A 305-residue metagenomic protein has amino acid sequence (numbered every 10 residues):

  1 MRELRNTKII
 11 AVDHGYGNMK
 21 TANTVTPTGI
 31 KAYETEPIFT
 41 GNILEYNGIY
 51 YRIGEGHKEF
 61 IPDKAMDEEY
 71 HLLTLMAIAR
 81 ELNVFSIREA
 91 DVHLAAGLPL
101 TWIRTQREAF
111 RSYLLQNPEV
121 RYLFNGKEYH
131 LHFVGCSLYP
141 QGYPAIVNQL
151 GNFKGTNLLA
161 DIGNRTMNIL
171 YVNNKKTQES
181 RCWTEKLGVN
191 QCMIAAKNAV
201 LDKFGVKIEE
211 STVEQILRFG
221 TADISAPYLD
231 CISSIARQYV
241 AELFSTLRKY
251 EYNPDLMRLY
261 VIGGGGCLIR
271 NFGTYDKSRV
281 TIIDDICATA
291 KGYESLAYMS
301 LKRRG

Functional and structural regions predicted by a protein language model:
M1-L159, K176-Q191, K203, S211-G305: Nucleotide/phosphate-binding catalytic cleft detector across ATP-hydrolyzing and phosphate-transferring enzymes
A160-N164: Active-site-proximal alpha-helical scaffolds that flank and shape metal-associated catalytic sites
N168-L170: A structural feature that tracks compact, well-ordered secondary-structure segments with a strong bias toward
N173: A cytosolic small-molecule/anion-sensing beta-strand core signal
